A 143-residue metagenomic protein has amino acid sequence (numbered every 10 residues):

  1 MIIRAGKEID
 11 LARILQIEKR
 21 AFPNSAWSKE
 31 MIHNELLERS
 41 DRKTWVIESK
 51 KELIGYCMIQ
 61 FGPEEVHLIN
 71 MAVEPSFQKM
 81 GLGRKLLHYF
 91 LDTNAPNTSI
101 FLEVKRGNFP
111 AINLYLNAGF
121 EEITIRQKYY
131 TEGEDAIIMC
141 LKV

Functional and structural regions predicted by a protein language model:
M1-I3: Extreme N-terminal starter segment of soluble prokaryotic enzymes
A5-S76, L87-T93, K142: Acetyl-CoA-dependent GNAT
F22, Y56, F77, L114 (+2 more regions): Conserved hydrophobic/aromatic "anchor" residues that stabilize well-ordered secondary structure elements
E74, Q78, K105-G107: Residue-level recognition of the GNAT/N-acetyltransferase active site
K79-D92, I112-N117: Conserved acetyl-CoA-binding loop-helix of GNAT-fold acetyltransferases
G83, L87, N108-A111, K128-G133: Short glycine/proline-centered loop/turn elements that form peptide/ligand docking sites
T93-K105: Conserved GNAT acetyl-CoA-binding A-motif
F101-E103, L116, E121-I137: Conserved catalytic-core motifs of GNAT/GCN5-like acyltransferases
